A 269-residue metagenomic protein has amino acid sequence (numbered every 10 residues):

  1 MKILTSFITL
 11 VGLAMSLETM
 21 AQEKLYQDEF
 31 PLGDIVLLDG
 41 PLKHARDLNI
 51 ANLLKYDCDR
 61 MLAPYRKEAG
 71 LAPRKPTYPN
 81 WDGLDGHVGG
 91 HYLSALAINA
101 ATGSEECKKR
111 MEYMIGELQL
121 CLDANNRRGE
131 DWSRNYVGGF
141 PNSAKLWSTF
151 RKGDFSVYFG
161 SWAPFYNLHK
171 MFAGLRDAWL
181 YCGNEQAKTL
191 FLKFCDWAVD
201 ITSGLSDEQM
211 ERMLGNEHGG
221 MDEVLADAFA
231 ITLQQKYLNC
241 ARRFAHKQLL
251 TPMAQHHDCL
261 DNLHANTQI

Functional and structural regions predicted by a protein language model:
M1-L10: Sec-dependent signal peptide recognition, specifically the positively charged N-region followed immediately by
L13: Active-site/pore-lining binding-face segments in mid-to-C-terminal subdomains
T19: Conserved binding-pocket/active-site segment within a compact domain
Q22-I269: Glycan-recognition and catalytic cores of secretory/periplasmic carbohydrate-active enzymes
